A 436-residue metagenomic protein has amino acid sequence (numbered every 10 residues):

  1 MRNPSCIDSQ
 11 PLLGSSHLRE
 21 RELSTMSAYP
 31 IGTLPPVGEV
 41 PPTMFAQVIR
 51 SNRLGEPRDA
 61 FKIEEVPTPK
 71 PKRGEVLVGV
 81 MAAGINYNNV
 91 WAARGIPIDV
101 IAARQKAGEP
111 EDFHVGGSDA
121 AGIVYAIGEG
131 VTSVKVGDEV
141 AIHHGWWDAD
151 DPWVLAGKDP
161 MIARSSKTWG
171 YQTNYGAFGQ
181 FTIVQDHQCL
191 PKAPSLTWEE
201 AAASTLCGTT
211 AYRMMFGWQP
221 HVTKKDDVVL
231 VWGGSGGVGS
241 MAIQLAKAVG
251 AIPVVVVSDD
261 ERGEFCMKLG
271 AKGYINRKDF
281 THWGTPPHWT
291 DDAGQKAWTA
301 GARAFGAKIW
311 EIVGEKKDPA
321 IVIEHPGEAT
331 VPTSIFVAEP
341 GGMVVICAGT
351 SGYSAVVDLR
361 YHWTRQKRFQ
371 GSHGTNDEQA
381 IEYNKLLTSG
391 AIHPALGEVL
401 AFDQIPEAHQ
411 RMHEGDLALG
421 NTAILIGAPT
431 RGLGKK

Functional and structural regions predicted by a protein language model:
S27-P42, P332-I335, D377-K436: C-terminal hydrophobic helical "lid"/dimerization subdomain of Rossmann-like NAD(P)H-dependent oxidoreductases
P67-G84, P97-A156: Glycine-rich beta-strand-centered segment in the early N-terminal region that forms part of a ligand/cofactor-binding
K106-E109, S118, G145-G233, R277-H282 (+1 more regions): NAD(P)H dinucleotide-binding glycine-rich loop of Rossmann-like/cofactor-binding domains, especially the beta1-alpha1
T210, G237-V238, A329: Hydrophobic/small residue at the entry helix of a nucleotide-binding pocket
K247-A329: Adenosine-nucleotide cofactor-binding segment
T285-E311, E315, A320, Y353-V399 (+1 more regions): C-terminal substrate-binding/catalytic core of Rossmann-like NAD(P)-dependent dehydrogenases/reductases
A338-E339: Helix-to-beta-strand junctions that scaffold the AdoMet/dcAdoMet cofactor pocket in Class I SAM-dependent enzymes
G342: Glycine-centered, small-residue-biased loops immediately flanking beta-strands in adenine/cofactor-binding cores
